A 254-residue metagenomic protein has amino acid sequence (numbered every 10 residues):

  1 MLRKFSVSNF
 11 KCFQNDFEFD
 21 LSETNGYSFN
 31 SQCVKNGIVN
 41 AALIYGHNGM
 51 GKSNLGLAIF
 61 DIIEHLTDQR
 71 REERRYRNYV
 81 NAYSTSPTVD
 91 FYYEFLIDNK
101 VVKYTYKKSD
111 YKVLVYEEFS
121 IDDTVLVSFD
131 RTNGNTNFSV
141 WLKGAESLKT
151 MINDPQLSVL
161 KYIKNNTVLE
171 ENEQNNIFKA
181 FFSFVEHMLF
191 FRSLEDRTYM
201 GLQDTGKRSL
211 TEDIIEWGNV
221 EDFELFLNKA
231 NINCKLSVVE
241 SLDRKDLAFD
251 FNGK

Functional and structural regions predicted by a protein language model:
L2-F60: Pre-Walker A-like glycine/lysine-rich segment at the N-terminus of P-loop NTPase domains
K4, S8, D20, Q69-K254: Phosphate-coordinating catalytic segments in nucleotide- and nucleic-acid-processing enzymes
